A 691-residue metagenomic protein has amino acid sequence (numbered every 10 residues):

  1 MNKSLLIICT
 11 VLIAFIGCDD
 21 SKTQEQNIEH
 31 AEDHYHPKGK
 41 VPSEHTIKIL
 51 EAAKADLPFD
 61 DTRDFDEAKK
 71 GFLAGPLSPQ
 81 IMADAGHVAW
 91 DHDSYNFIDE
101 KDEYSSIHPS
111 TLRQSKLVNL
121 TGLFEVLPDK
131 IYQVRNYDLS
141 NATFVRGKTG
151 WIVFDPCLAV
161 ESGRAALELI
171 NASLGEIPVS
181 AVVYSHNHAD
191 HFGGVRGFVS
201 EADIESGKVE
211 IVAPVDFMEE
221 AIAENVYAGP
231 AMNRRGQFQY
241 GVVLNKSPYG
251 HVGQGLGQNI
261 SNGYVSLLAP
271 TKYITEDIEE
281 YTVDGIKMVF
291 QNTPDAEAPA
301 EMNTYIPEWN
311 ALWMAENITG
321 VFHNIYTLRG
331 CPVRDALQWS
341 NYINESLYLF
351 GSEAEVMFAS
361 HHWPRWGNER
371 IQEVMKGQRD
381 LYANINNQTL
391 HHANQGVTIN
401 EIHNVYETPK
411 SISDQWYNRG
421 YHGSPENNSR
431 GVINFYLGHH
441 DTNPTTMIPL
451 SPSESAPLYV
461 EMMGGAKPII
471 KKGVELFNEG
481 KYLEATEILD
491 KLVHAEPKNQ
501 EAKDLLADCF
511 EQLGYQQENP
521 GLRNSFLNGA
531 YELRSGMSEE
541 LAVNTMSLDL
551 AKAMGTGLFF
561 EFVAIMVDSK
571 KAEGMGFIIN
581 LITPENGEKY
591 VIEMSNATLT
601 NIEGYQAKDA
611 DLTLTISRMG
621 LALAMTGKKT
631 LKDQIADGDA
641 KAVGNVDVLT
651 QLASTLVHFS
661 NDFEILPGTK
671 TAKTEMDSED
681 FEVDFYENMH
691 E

Functional and structural regions predicted by a protein language model:
A14-G17: C-terminal motif of bacterial Sec signal peptides marking the signal peptidase cleavage site
D19-S21: Bacterial signal peptide processing site
A31-T46, V321, L337-E401, V405-N443 (+2 more regions): Divalent-metal (often Zn2+) His-rich catalytic cores of metallo-beta-lactamase-fold enzymes
K116-I177, M302-I306, N310-E316: Conserved beta-strand hairpin/beta-sheet module of binuclear metal-dependent hydrolase folds, prominently
V126, G175, V212, M218-T293 (+1 more regions): Metallo-beta-lactamase
T149-G150, E161-E210: Active-site metal-binding motif and surrounding structural segment of the metallo-beta-lactamase
G150-I152, L158-V160, N262, S266-K272 (+1 more regions): Metallo-beta-lactamase
E475, K481-E487, K491-H494, K498 (+1 more regions): Feature captures hydrophobic
